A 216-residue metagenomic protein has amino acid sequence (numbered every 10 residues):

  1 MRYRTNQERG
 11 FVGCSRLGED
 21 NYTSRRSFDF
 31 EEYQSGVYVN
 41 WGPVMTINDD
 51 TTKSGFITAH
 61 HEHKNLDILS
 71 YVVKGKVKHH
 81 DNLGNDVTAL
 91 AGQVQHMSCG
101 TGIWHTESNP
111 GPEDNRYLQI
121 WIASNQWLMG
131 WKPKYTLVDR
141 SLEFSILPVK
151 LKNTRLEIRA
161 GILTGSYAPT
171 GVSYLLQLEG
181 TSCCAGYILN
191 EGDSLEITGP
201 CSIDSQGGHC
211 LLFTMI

Functional and structural regions predicted by a protein language model:
M1-I216: Jelly-roll (double-stranded beta-helix
